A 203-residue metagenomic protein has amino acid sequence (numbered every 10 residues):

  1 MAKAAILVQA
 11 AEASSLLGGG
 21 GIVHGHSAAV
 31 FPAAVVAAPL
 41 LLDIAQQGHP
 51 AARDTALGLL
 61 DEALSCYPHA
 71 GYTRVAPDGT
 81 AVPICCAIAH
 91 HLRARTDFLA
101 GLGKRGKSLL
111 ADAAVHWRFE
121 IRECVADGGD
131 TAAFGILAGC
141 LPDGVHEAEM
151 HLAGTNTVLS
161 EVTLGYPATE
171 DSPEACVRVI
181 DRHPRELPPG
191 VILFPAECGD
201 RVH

Functional and structural regions predicted by a protein language model:
M1-Q47, A52-R53, L57-L64, P68-H69: Alpha-helical solenoid scaffolds in large eukaryotic transport, assembly, and signaling factors
I22, A37, T80, S172-P173 (+1 more regions): Generic alpha-helix detector with strongest preference for long hydrophobic helices that associate with membranes
L42, Q46-R53, L60-A132: Eukaryote-skewed repeat-based solenoidal scaffolds used as protein-protein interaction platforms, primarily
A133-C140: Aromatic/hydrophobic beta-strand junction motif of beta-rich domains
L141-H146: A short beta-turn/strand-edge loop motif at beta-sheet boundaries
A148-H203: Extended, charged low-complexity segments that frequently continue into or abut oligomerization scaffolds
